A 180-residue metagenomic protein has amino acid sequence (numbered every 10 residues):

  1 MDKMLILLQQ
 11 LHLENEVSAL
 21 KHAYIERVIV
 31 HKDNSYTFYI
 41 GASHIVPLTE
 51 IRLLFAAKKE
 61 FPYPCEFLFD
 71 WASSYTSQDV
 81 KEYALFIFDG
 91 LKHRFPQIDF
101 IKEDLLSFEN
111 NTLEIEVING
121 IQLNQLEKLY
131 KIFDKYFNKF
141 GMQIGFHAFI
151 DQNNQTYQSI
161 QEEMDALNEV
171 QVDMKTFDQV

Functional and structural regions predicted by a protein language model:
M1-V180: Intrinsically disordered, low-complexity basic tails and flexible linkers associated with large NTP-driven
